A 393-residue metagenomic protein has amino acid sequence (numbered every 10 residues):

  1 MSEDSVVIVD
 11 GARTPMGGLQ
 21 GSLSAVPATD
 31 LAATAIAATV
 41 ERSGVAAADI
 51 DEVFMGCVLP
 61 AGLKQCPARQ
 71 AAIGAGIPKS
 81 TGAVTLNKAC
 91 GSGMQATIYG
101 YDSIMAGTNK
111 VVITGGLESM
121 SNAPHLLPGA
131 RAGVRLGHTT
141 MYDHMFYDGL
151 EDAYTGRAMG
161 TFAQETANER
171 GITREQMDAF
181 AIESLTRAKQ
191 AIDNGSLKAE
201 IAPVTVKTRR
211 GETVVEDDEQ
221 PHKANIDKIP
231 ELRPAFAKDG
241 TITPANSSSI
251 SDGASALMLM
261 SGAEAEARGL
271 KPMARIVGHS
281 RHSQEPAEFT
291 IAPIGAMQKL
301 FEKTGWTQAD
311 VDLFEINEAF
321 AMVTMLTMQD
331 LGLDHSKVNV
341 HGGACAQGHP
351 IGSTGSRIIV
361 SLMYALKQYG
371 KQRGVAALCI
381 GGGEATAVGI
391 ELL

Functional and structural regions predicted by a protein language model:
M1-L63, P67-A75, G82, F162-R174 (+5 more regions): Conserved active-site "lid/cap" helical segment
M1-T29, A38, I226-I291, G295 (+4 more regions): Condensing-enzyme catalytic core mediating Claisen C-C bond formation in acyl metabolism
A12-T14, S24-T34, R42, Q176-A267 (+2 more regions): N-terminal extracellular/periplasmic Venus flytrap/periplasmic-binding protein-like
C57-V111, A153-M159, K223-S249, D330-R357 (+2 more regions): Conserved catalytic cysteine-centered active-site region of acyl-thioester-dependent Claisen-condensing enzymes
N87-E118, A167-S196, A256-A263, M328 (+2 more regions): Active-site-proximal alpha-helical scaffold in enzymes
V111-E165: Flexible glycine-/small-residue-enriched beta->alpha junction loops that bind anionic phosphate/pyrophosphate groups
F162-Q164, E200, K207, V277-A346: Active-site pocket-lining segment
